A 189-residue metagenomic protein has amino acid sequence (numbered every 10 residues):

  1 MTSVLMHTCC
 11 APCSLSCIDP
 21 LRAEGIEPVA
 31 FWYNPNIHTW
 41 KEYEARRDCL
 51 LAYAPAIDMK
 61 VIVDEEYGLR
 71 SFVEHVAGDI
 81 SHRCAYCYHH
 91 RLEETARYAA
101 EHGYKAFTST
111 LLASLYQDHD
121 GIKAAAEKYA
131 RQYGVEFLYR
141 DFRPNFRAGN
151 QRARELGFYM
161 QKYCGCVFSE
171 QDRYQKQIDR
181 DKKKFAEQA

Functional and structural regions predicted by a protein language model:
M1-A189: Nucleotide-activated chemistry modules centered on ATP-dependent adenylation/adenylyltransferase
